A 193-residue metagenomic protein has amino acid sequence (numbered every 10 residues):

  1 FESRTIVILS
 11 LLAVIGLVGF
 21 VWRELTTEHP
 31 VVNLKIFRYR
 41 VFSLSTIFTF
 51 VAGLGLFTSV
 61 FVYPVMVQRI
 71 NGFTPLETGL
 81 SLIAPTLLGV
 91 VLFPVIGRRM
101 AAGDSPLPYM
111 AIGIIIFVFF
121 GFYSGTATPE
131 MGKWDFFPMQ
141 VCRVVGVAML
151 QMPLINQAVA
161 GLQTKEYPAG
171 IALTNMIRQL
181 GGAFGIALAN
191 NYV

Functional and structural regions predicted by a protein language model:
E2-L12, G16, L25, H29-V193: 12-transmembrane solute porter fold
